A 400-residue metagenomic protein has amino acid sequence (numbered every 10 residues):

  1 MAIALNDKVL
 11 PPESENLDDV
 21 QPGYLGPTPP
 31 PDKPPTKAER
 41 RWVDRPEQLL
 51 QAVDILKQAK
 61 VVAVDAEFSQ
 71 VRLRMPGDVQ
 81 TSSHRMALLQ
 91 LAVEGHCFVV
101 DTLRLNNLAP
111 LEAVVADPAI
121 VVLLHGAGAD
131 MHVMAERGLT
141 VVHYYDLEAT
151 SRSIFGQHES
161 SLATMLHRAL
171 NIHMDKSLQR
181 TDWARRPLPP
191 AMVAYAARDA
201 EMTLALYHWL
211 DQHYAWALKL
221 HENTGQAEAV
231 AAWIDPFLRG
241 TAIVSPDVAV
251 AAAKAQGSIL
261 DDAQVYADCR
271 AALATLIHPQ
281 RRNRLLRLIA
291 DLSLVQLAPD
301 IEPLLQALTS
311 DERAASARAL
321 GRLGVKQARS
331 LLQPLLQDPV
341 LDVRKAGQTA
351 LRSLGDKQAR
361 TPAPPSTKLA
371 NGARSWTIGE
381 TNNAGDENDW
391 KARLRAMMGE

Functional and structural regions predicted by a protein language model:
M1-V62, A66, Q70-P76, L323 (+1 more regions): N-terminal accessory regions of nucleic-acid-interacting proteins
K37-L50, I55-V64, F68-W209: Conserved DEDDh/DEDDy metal-dependent 3′-5′ exonuclease domain
N106, A129, D311, L323 (+2 more regions): Short alpha-helical
H132, S330, K345: Alpha-helical elements of the RecA-like P-loop NTPase motor core of helicases
V193-G240, P246, A251: Mixed-charge, glycine-rich, non-catalytic linkers/tails in nucleic-acid processing enzymes
V230-F237, L260-L273, L294-Q306, V325-Q337 (+1 more regions): Amphipathic alpha-helical scaffolding segments comprising HEAT/armadillo-like alpha-solenoid repeats
S245, I277-H278, L308-T309, P339-V340: Short inter-helical turns and helix N-cap capping residues of alpha-solenoid HEAT/ARM repeat scaffolds
D247-L260, A271, R281-L294, P303 (+3 more regions): Structural detector for internal amphipathic alpha-helices that build alpha-solenoid repeat scaffolds
